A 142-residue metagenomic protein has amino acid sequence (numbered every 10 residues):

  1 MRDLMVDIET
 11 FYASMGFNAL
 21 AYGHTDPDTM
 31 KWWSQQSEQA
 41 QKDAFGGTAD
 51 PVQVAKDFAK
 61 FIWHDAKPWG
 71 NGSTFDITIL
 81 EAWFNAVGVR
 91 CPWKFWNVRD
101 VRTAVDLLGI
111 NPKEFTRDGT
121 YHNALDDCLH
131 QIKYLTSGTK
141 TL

Functional and structural regions predicted by a protein language model:
M1-N71: Conserved non-catalytic scaffold segment of RNase H-like nuclease domains
D7-E9, D76, D100, D127: Acidic active-site catalytic centers that drive phospho-/nucleotidyl reactions and related ester hydrolyses
A59-I62, T74-F95: Substrate-recognition/cap helix-loop segment adjacent to the acidic, metal-dependent catalytic center of Asp-based
K67-T74, T78-I79, N111-L142: Acidic, Mg2+-coordinating catalytic module of metal-dependent nucleases/exonucleases that use a two-metal-ion mechanism
P92-P112: Short, flexible loop segments at boundaries between secondary-structure elements
